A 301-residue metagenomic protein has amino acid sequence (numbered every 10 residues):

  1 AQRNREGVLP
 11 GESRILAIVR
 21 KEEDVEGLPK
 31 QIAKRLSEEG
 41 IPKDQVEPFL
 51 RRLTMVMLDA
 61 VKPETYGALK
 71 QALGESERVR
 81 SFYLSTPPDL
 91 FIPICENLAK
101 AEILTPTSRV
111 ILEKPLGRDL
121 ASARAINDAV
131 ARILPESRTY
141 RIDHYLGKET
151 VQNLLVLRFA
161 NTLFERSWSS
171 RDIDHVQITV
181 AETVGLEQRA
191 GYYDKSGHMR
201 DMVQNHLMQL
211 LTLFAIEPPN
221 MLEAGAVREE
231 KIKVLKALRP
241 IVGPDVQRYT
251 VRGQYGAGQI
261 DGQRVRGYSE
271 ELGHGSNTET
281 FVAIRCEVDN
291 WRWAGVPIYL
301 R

Functional and structural regions predicted by a protein language model:
A1-I111, L116-R301: Secretory/organelle targeting and membrane-embedding segments
